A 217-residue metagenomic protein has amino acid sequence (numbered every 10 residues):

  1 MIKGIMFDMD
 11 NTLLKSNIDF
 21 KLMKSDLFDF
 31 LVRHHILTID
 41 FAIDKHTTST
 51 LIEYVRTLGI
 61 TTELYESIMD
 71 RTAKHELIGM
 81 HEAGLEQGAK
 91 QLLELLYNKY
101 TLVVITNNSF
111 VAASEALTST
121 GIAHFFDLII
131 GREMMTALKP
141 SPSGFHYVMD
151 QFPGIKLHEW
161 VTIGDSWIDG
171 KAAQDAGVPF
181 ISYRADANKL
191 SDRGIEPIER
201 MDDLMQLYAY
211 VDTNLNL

Functional and structural regions predicted by a protein language model:
M1-K3, F110, S114-L217: Asp-based, Mg2+/Mn2+-dependent phosphohydrolase catalytic module
M1-Q87, E94: N-terminal helical cap/lid subdomain that shapes the substrate entry/recognition surface in HAD-like hydrolases
M6-D8, I105, I163: Generic enzyme active-site microenvironment
K15, V104-T106, S182: Hydrophobic residues in well-ordered beta-strands that form the structural core
K15-M23, Y97, M149-E159: Short, charged helix-to-loop "capping" segments that act as catalytic/coupling loops
T72, G84-G88, N108-S109, P140 (+1 more regions): Short beta->alpha linker loops
L77-V104, F110, S114: Short, acidic loop-to-helix structural element flanking the phosphoryl-transfer center in phosphate-processing enzymes
